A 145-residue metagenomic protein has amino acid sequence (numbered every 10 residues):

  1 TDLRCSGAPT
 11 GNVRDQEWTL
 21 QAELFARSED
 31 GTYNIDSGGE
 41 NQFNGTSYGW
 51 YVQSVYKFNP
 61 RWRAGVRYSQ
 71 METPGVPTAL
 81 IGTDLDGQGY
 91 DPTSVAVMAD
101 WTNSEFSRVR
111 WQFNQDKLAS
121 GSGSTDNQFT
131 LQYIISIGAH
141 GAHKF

Functional and structural regions predicted by a protein language model:
T1-F145: Outer-membrane beta-barrel pore domains
